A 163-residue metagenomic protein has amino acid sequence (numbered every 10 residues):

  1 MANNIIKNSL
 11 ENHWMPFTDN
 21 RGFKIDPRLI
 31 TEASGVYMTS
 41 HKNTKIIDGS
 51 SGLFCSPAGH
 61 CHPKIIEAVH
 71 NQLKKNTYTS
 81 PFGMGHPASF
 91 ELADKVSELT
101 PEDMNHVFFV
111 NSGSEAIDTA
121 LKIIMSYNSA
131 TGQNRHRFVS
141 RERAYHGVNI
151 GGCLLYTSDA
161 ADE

Functional and structural regions predicted by a protein language model:
M1-S34, M84: Active-site-adjacent loop/helix segments that line or gate small-molecule/cofactor pockets in enzymes
F17, K45-Q133: Glycine-rich loop-to-alpha-helix module at the N-terminal edge of alpha/beta enzyme cores
P27-D48: Active-site and channel-lining beta-strand-loop segments that bind or position nucleotide-derived/phosphorylated
G35-Y37, H106, R137: Conserved beta-strand and immediately adjacent loop positions that scaffold enzyme active sites
K42, S50, G113, E142 (+1 more regions): Anionic group-transfer/hydrolysis microenvironments
T119-K122, V148-L154: Short acidic, glycine/serine/threonine-rich loops at helix termini
Y127-H146: Conserved PLP-anchoring active-site segment centered on the Schiff-base-forming lysine
Y156-E163: Conserved small/polar residues in nucleotide/adenosyl-binding loops
